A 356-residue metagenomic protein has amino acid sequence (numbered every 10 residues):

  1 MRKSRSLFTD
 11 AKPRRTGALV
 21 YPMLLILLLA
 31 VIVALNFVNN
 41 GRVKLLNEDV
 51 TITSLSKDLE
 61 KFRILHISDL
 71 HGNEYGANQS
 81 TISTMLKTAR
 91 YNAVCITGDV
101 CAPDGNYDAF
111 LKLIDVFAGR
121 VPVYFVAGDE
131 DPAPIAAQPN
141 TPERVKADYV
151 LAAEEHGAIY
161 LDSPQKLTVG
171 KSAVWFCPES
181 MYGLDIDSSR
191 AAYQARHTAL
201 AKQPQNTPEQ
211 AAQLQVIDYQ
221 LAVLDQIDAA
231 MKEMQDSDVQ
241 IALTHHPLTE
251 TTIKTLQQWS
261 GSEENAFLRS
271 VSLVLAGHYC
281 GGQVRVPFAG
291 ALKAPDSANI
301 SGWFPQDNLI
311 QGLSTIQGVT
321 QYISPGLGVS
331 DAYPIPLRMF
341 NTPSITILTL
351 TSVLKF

Functional and structural regions predicted by a protein language model:
M1-G17: N-terminal Lys/Arg-rich, disordered targeting/topogenic segments
F8-D10, L24-V31, L35-L46, D307-Q311 (+1 more regions): Acidic, His/Gly-rich catalytic cores of divalent-metal-dependent hydrolytic chemistry
L28-L113: N-terminal active-site segment of His-dependent metallophosphoesterases
F37, K61-S80, V100-D108, P132-R144 (+3 more regions): Acidic/histidine-rich helix-loop elements that form or flank divalent-metal/phosphate-binding sites at the catalytic
H66-S68, A93-D99, V123-D129, L161-S163 (+3 more regions): Active-site neighborhood of phospho(di)ester-bond hydrolases with catalytic His/Asp-centered motifs
Q79-V169, F267: Core catalytic region of metal-dependent phosphoesterases/phosphodiesterases, especially metallo-beta-lactamase-like
I135, E155-G157, G170-L243, E250-E264 (+1 more regions): Binuclear metal-dependent hydrolase catalytic cores centered on His/Asp/Glu-rich metal-binding motifs
L248-P343: Conserved beta-sheet core of the metallophosphoesterase superfamily
